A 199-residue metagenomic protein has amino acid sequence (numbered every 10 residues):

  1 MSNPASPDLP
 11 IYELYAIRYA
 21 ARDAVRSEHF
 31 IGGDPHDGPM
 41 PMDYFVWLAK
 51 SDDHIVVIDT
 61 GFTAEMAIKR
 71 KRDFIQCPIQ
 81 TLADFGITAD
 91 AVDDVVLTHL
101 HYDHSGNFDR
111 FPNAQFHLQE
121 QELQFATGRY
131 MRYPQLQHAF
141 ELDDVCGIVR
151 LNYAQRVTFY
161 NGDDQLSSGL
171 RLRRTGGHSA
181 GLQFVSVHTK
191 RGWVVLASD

Functional and structural regions predicted by a protein language model:
M1-I55, F62-A64, K69: Zn-dependent metallo-beta-lactamase
S2-S6, Q76, T81-I87, A91 (+1 more regions): Metallo-beta-lactamase
A16, V46-K50, V56, F159-K190: Core dinuclear metal-dependent hydrolase active-site scaffold
D23-V25, A64-E65, L100-G106, S179-L182: Active-site environment of divalent metal-dependent phosphoester hydrolases
V57-T60, D93-H99, H117-Q119, R174-G177 (+1 more regions): Active-site neighborhood of phospho(di)ester-bond hydrolases with catalytic His/Asp-centered motifs
R72, Q76-Q80, A180, F184-D199: Cap/insert and terminal regions of metallo-dependent hydrolase folds
R72-L118: Active-site metal-binding motif and surrounding structural segment of the metallo-beta-lactamase
F108-R110, Y130, V187: Short amphipathic alpha-helical segments
